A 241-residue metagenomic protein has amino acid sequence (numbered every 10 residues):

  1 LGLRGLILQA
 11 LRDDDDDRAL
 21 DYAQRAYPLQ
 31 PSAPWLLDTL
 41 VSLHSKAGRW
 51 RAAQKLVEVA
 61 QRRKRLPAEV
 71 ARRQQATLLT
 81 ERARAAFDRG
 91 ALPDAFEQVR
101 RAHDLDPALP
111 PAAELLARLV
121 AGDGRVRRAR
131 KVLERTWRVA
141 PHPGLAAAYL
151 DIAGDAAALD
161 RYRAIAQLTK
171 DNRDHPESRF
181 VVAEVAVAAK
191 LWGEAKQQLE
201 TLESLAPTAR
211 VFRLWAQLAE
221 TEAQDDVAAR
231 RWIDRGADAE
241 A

Functional and structural regions predicted by a protein language model:
L1-G5, D21, P34-S42, E69-E81 (+6 more regions): Alpha-solenoid helical repeat scaffolds
R4-L11, A71-F87, K131-S204: Alpha-helical adaptor scaffolds
R12, D16-A108: Solenoidal tandem-repeat scaffolds enriched in leucines and small polar residues
D16, W50, L92, V126 (+4 more regions): TPR-repeat structural position
A19, A53, A95, A129 (+3 more regions): Single-residue signature of alpha-solenoid repeat helices
Q24, E58, F96-R100, E134 (+3 more regions): Alpha-solenoid helical repeat scaffolds
P31, R65, P107, G124 (+3 more regions): Short coil turns that delineate tetratricopeptide repeat
P176, Q197-E200, S204-A241: C-terminal non-catalytic interaction modules
